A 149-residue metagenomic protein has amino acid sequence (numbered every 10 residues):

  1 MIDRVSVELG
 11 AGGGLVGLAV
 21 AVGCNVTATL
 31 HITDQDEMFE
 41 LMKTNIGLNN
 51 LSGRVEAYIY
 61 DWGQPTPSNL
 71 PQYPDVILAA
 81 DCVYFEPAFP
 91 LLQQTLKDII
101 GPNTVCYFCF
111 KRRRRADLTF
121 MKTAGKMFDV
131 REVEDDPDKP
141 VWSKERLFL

Functional and structural regions predicted by a protein language model:
M1-L149: S-adenosylmethionine-dependent methyltransferases
